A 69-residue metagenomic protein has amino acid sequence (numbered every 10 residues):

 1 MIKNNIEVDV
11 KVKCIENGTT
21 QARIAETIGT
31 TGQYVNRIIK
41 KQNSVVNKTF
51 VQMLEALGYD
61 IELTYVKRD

Functional and structural regions predicted by a protein language model:
M1-N17: A short, Lys/Arg-rich alpha-helix, primarily the initiator
E16, T27, A56: Residues within the alpha-helical elements of helix-turn-helix
Q21, G32, N47-F50: Helix-turn-helix DNA-binding elements, focusing on the entry/boundary residues of the two helices that contact DNA
R23-A25: Short alpha-helical "recognition helix" segments of helix-turn-helix
G29-S44: Recognition helix of helix-turn-helix/homeodomain-like DNA-binding domains that insert into the DNA major groove
K48-L63: DNA major-groove recognition helix of helix-turn-helix/homeodomain DNA-binding modules
Y65-D69: Short acidic DE-rich linear segments
